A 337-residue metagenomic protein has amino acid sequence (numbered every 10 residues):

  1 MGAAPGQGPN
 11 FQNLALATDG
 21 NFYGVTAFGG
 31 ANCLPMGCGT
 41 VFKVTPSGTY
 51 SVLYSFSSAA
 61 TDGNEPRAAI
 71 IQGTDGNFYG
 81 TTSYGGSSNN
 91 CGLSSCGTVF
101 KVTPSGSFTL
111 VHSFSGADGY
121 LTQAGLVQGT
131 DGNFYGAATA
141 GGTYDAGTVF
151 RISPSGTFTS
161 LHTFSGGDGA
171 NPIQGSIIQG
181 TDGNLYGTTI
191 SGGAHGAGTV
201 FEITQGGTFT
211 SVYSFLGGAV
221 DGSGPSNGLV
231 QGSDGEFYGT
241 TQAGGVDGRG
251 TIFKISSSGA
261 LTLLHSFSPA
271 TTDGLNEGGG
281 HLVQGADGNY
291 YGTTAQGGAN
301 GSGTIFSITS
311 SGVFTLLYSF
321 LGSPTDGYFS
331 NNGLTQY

Functional and structural regions predicted by a protein language model:
M1-Y337: Extracellular beta-propeller repeat domains
